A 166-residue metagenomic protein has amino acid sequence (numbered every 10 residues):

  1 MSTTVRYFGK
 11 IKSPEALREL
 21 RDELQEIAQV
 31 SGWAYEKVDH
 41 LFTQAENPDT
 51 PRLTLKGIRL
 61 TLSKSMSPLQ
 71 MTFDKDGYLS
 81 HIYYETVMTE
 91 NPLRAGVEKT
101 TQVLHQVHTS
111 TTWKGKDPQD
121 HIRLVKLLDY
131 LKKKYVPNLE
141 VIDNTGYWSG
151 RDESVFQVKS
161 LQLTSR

Functional and structural regions predicted by a protein language model:
M1-R166: Acidic (Asp/Glu-rich) sequence patches and key acidic residues that form negatively charged surfaces used
